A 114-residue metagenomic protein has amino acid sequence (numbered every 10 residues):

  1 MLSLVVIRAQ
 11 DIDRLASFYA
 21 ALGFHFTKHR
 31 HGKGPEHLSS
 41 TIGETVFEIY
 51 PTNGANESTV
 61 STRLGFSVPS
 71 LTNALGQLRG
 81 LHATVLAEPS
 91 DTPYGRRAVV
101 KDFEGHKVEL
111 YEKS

Functional and structural regions predicted by a protein language model:
M1, N56-S61, T92: Short glycine-enriched loop/turn motifs at secondary-structure junctions
M1-A16, T62-L64, S114: N-terminal beta-strand motif that seeds the catalytic metal site of vicinal oxygen chelate
V6-V46: Core segments of cupin and vicinal oxygen chelate
D11-I12, P69-T72: Helix N-cap motif at beta-to-alpha junctions
F18, T72-Q77: Short amphipathic alpha-helices within nucleic acid-binding modules
H29, G76, G80-S114: Vicinal oxygen chelate
H37, V46, G65, R97-V99: Short hydrophobic/aromatic beta-strand element in the GNAT-like acyltransferase core that lines or flanks the acyl-donor
E44-E48, G105-K107: Short, charged/polar, Gly/Pro-enriched secondary-structure boundary elements
